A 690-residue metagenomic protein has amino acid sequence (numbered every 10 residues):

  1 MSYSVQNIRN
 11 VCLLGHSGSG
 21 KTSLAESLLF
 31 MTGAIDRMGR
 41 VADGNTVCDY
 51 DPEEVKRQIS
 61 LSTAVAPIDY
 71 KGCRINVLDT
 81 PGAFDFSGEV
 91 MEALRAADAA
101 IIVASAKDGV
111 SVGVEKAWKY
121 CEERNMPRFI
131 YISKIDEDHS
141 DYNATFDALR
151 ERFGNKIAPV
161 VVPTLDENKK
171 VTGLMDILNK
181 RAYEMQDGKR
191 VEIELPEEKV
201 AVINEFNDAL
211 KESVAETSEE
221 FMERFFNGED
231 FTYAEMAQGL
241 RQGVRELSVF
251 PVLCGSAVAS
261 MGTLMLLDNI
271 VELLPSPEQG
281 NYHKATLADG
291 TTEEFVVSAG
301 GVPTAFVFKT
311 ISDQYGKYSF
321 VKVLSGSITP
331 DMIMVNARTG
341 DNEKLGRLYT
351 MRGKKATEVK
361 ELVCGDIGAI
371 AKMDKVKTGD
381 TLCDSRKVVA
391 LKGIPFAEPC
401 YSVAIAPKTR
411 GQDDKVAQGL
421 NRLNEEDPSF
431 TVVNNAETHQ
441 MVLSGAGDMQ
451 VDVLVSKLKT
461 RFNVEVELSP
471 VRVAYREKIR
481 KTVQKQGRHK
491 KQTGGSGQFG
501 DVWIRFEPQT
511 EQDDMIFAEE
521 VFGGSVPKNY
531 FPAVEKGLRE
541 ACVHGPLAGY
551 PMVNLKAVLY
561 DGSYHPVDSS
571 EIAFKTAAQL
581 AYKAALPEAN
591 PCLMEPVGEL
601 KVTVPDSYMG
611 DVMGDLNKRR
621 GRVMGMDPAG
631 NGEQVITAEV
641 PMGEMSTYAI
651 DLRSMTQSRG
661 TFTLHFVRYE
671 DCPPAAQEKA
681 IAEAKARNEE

Functional and structural regions predicted by a protein language model:
M1-E690: Structural and coupling elements of P-loop NTPases
